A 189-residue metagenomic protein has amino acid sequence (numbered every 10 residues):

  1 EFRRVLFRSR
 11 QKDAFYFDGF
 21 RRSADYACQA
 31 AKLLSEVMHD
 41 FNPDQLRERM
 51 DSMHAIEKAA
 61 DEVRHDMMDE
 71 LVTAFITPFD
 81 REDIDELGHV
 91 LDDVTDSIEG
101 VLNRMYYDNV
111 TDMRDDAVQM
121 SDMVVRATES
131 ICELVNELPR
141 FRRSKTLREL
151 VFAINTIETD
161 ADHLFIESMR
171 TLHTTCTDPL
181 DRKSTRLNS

Functional and structural regions predicted by a protein language model:
E1-L6, L187-S189: Short, small-residue-biased leader/transition segments that mark boundaries at the very start of proteins
F7-S23, N42, R49, I76 (+2 more regions): Disorder-to-helix initiation segments
S9, F75-D83, Y107-D122, T174-S184: Long amphipathic alpha-helical coiled-coil segments
A24, C28-M38, E57, R64 (+6 more regions): A structural signal for well-ordered alpha-helices, especially hydrophobic packing surfaces of coiled-coils
A31-Q45, M67, L71-P78, I98-D112 (+3 more regions): Secondary-structure edge/capping motif, primarily at the C-terminal ends of alpha-helices and the immediately following
L46-I56, V63-D96: Hydrophobic/aromatic-rich structural module bridging two neighboring secondary-structure elements via a short loop
R47-H54, R81, D85, D115-V118 (+2 more regions): Short, charged, amphipathic alpha-helical segments
R142-R186: Long amphipathic all-alpha helical oligomerization modules
